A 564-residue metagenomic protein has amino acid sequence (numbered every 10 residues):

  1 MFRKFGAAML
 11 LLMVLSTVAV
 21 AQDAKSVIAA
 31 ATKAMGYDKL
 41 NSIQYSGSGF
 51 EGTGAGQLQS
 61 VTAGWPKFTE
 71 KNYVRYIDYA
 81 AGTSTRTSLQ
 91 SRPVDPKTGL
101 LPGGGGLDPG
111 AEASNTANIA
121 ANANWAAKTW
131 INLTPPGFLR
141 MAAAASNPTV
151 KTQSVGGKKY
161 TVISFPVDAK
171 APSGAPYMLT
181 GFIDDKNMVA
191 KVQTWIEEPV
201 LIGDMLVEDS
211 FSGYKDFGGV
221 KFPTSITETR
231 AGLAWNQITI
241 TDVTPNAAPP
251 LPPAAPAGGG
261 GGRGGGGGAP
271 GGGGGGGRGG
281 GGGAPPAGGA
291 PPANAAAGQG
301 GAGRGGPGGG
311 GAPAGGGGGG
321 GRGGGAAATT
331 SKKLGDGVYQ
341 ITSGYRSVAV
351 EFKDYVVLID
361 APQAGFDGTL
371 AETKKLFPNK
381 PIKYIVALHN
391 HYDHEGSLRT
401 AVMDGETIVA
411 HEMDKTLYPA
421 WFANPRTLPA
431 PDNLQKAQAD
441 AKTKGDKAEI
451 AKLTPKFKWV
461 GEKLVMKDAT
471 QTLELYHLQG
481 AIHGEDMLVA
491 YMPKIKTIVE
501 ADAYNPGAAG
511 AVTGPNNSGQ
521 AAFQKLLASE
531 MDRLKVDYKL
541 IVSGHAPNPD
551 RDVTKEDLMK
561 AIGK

Functional and structural regions predicted by a protein language model:
A7-T17: Bacterial N-terminal signal peptides
A21-E51, T330-F352: Mature N-terminal segment immediately following signal peptide/propeptide cleavage in secreted/periplasmic
Q22-A29, P96-M178, I196-G203, P249-G324 (+2 more regions): Flexible, processing/modification-adjacent segments and terminal tails in exported/periplasmic/extracellular proteins
A30-K33, Y37-A121, A145-K151, A169: N-terminal mature ectodomain segment of secretory-pathway/periplasmic proteins
G156-A254, Y491-P493, E500-A501, P506-G507 (+2 more regions): Gly/Pro-enriched, hydrophobic low-complexity segments that function as extracytoplasmic propeptides/linkers
S331-T373, M487-P506: Conserved beta-strand hairpin/beta-sheet module of binuclear metal-dependent hydrolase folds, prominently
V356, G365-V409, D532-I541: Active-site metal-binding motif and surrounding structural segment of the metallo-beta-lactamase
A528-K564: Divalent-metal (often Zn2+) His-rich catalytic cores of metallo-beta-lactamase-fold enzymes
